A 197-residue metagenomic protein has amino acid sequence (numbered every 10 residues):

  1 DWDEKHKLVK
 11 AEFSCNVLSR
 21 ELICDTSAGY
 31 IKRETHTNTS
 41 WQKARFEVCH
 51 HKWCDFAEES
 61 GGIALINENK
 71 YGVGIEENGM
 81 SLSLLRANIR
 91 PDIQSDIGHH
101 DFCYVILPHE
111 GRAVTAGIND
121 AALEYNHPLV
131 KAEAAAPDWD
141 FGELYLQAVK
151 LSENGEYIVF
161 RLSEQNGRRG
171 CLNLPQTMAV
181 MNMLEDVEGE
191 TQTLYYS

Functional and structural regions predicted by a protein language model:
D1-S197: C-terminal (or distal) subdomains of carbohydrate-active enzymes
